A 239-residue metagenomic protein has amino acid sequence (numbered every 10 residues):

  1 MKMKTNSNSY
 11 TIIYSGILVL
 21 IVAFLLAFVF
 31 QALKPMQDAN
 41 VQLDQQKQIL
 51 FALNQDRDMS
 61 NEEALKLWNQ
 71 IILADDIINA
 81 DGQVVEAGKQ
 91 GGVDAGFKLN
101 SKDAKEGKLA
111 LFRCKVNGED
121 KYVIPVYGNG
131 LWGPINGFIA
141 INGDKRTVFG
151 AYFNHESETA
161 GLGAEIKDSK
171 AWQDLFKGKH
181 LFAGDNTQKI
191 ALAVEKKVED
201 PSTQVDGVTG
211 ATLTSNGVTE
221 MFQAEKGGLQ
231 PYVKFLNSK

Functional and structural regions predicted by a protein language model:
K2-K239: Flexible, solvent-exposed loop/hinge segments and secondary-structure transition points
